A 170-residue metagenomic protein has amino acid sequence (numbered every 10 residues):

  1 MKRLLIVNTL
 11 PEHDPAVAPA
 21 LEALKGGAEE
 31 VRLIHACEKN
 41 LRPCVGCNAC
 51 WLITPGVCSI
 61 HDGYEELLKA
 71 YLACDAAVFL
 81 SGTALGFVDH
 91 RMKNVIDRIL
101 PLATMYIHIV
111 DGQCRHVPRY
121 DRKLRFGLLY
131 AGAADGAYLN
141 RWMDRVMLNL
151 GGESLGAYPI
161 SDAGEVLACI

Functional and structural regions predicted by a protein language model:
M1-T104, P159-I170: N-terminal beta1-alpha1-beta2 submodule of the flavodoxin-like/Rossmannoid cofactor-binding fold
L4-V7, R125-G132: Short hydrophobic beta-strand segments
V31-R32, F126, S154-L155: Hydrophobic anchor at the start of a short beta-strand that flanks the dinucleotide cofactor-binding loop
G63-E66, G112-H116: A generic local structural motif
T83-A84, G132-A134: A generic structural motif
I99-C114, L155-A157: Short, acidic/small-residue loops that bind anionic groups at enzyme active sites
H116-K123: Short, conserved loop/helix-junction motifs that constitute active-site signature segments in enzyme catalytic cores
A134-I170: Glycine-rich phosphate/pyrophosphate-binding loop and the adjoining helix
